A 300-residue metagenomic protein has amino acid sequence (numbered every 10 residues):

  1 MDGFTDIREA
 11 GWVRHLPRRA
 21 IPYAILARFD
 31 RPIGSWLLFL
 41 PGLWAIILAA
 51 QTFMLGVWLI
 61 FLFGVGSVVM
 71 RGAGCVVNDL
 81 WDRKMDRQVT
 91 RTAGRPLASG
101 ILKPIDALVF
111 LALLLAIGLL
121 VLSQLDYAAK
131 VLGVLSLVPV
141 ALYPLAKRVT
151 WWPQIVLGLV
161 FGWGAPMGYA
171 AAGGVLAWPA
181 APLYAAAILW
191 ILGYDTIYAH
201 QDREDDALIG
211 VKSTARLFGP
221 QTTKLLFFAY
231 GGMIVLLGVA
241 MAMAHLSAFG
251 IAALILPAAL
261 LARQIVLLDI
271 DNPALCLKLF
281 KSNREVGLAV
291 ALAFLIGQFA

Functional and structural regions predicted by a protein language model:
M1-P32, I101-D106, A172, P179-A300: C-terminal membrane-associated helical module and adjoining short loops/tails
R18, Q51-L55, L59, T92 (+6 more regions): Membrane-helix interfacial "entry" motifs
A24-I25, V65, G72-A73, T92-P182 (+2 more regions): Intramembrane alpha-helical segments
R28-L48, V160-G162, A291-A293: The first (N-terminal) embedded transmembrane alpha-helix
G34, L38-F39, G74-N78, D86 (+4 more regions): Alpha-helical transmembrane segments and their lipid-water interface positions in multi-pass membrane proteins
F39, F61-S67, R83-G133, L208-A253: Multi-pass membrane catalytic core of lipid/isoprenoid biosynthesis enzymes
G42-L43, S67, L115, L137-V140 (+5 more regions): Residue-level recognition of pore/gate-forming positions within transmembrane alpha-helices of multi-pass
W44-V65, I117-V131, A165-A185, V235-I251 (+1 more regions): Helix-coil boundary and interhelical linker segments in multi-pass alpha-helical membrane proteins
